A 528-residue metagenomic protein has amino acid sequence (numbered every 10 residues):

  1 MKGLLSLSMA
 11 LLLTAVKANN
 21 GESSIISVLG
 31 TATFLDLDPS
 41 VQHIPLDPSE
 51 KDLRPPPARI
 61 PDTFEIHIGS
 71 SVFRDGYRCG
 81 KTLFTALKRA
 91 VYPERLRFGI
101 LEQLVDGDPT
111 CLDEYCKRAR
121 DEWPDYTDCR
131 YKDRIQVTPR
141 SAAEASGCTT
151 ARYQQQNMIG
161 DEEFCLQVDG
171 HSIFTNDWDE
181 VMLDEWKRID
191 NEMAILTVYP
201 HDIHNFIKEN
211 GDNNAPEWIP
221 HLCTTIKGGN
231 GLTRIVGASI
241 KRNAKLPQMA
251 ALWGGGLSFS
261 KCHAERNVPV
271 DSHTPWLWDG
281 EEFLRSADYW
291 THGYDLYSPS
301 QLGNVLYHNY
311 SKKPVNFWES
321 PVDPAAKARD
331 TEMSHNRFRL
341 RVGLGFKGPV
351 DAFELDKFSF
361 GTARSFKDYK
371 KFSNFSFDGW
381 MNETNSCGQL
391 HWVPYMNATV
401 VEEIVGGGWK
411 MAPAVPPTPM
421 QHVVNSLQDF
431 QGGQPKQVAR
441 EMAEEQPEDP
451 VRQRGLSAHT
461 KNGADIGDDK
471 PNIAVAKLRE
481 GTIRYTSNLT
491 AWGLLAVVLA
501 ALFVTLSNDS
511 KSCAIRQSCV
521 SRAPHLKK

Functional and structural regions predicted by a protein language model:
M1-S8: Classical eukaryotic N-terminal signal peptides for Sec-dependent ER targeting/secretion, especially the positively
L11-L13, E163, W276, H459-G463: Generic secretory/membrane-interface signal
L11-S23, L506-S507: N-terminal signal peptide
S24-R285, T291-G361, N374: Catalytic cores of eukaryotic secretory-pathway lumenal/extracellular enzymes that build and remodel glycoconjugates
I25-V28, L35, K208-N210, G229-F259 (+2 more regions): Terminal low-complexity segments of carbohydrate-biosynthetic enzymes
